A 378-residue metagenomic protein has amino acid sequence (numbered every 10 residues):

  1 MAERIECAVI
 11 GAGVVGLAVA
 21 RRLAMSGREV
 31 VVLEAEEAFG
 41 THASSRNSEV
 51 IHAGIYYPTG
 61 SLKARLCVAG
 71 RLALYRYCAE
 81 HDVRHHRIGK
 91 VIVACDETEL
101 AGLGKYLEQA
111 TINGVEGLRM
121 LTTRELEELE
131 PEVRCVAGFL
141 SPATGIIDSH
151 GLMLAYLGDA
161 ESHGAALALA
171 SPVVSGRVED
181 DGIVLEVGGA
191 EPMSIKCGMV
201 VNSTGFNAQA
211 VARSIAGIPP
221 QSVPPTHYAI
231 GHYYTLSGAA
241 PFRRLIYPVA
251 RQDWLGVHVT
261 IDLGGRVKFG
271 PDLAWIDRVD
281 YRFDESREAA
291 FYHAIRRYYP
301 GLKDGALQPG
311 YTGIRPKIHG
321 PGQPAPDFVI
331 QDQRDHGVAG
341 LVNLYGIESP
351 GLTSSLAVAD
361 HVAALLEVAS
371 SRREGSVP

Functional and structural regions predicted by a protein language model:
A2, S26, S45, A325-P378: C-terminal lid/capping helical subdomain adjacent to the catalytic/cofactor pocket in oxidative enzymes
I5-V32: N-terminal Rossmann-like FAD-binding beta1-loop-alpha1 element of flavoenzymes
R22, I51, D82-H86, M193-M199 (+1 more regions): Active-site substrate-recognition segment that forms the wall of the catalytic cavity or substrate channel
A24-R46: Glycine-rich FAD pyrophosphate-binding loop
E49-E125, C135, G256: Dinucleotide-binding Rossmann-like beta1-alpha1 core, especially the glycine-rich loop that anchors the ADP
Y56, T144-I146, R251-W254, V342-S355: Glycine-rich phosphate/pyrophosphate-binding beta-alpha loops
P58-A69, V93-G102, F139-G158, A168 (+2 more regions): Short beta-strand to alpha-helix junction loop
F139-M199, L356: Helical element adjacent to the flavin cofactor pocket in flavoenzyme catalytic cores
